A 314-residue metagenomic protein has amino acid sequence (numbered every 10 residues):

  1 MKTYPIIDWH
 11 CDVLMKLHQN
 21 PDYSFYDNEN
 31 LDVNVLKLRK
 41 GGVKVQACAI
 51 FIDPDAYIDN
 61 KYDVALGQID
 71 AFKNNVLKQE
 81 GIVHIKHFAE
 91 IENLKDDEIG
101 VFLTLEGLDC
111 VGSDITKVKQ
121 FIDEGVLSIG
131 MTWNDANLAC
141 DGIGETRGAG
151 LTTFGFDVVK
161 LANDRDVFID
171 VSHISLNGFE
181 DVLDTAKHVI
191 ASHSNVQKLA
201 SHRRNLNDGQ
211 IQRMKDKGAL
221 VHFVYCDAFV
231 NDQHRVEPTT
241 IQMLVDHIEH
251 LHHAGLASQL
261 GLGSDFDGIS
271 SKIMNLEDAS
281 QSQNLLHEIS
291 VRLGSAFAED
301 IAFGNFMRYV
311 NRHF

Functional and structural regions predicted by a protein language model:
I6-W9, Q46-C48, V101-L105, I129-M131 (+4 more regions): Hydrophobic faces of well-ordered beta-strands that scaffold small-molecule active sites in alpha/beta enzyme cores
H10, L38, H87, G125 (+4 more regions): Conserved, mostly hydrophobic/aromatic
H10-L14, F51-D53, T104-L108, N134-A136 (+5 more regions): Active-site beta-loop-alpha junctions enriched in small/polar residues
D22-K40, S282, L286: Short catalytic helix/loop segments, enriched in acidic residues and glycine and frequently bearing histidine
D32, K37-I115, C140-D164, N177-E180: A metal-dependent hydrolase metal-coordination microenvironment
S113-D123, L127, E145-I190, R203-G218 (+1 more regions): Histidine/acidic residue-rich metal-binding segments in metalloenzymes
G255-E277: Short acidic/histidine-rich active-site segments
E277-F314: Mid-to-C-terminal alpha-helical segments outside catalytic/metal-binding sites
